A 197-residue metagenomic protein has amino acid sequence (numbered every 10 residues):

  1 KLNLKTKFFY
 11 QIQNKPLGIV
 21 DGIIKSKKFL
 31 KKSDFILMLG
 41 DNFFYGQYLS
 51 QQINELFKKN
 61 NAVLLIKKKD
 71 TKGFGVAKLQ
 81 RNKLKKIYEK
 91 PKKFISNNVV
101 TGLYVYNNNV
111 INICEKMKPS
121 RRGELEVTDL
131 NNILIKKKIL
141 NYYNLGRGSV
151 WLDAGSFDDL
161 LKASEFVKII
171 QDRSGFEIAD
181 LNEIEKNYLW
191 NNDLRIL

Functional and structural regions predicted by a protein language model:
L2-R81, Y106, I113-M117: Conserved beta-loop-beta/alpha segment of the NTase-like Rossmann-fold superfamily that binds/positions NTPs
I36, I53-N54, K83-E185, L189-W190: Catalytic-core segments of class I nucleotidyltransferases/pyrophosphorylases that form NMP-activated intermediates
W190-L197: Short, amphipathic C-terminal "tail helix"
